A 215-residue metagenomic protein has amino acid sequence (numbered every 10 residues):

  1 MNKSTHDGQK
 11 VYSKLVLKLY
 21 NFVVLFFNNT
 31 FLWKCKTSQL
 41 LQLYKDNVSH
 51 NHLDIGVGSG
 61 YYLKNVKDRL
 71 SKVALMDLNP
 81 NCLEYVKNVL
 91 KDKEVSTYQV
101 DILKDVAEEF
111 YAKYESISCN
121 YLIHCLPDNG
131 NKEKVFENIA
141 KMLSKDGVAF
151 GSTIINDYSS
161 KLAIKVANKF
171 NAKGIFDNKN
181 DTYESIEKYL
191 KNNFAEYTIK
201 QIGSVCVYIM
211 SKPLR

Functional and structural regions predicted by a protein language model:
M1-N47, A167: Conserved class I S-adenosyl-L-methionine
L53-V106: Class I SAM-dependent methyltransferase SAM/SAH-binding core
V66, N138-A140: Class I S-adenosylmethionine-dependent transferase superfamily signal
S118-Y121: A conserved beta-strand element that flanks and buttresses the S-adenosyl-L-methionine
L126-N138: A short, conserved alpha-helix within the catalytic core of class I
D146-I154: Conserved beta-strand signature within the Rossmann-like core of class I S-adenosyl-L-methionine
K161-E184: Conserved Class I S-adenosyl-L-methionine
N193-R215: Core SAM-dependent methyltransferase catalytic element
